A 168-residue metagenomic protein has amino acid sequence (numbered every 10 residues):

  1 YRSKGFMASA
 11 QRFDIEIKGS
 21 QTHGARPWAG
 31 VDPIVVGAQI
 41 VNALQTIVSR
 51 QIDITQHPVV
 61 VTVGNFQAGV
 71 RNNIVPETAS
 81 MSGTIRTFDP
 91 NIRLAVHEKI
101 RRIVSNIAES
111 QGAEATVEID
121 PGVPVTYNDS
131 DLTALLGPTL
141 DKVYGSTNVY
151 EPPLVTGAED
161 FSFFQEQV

Functional and structural regions predicted by a protein language model:
Y1-N128, V155-T156: Midchain, well-structured core segments that form catalytic/ion-binding scaffolds
E118-V168: An extended, acidic, His-containing surface patch that forms the Zn2+-binding/catalytic region of metallohydrolases
